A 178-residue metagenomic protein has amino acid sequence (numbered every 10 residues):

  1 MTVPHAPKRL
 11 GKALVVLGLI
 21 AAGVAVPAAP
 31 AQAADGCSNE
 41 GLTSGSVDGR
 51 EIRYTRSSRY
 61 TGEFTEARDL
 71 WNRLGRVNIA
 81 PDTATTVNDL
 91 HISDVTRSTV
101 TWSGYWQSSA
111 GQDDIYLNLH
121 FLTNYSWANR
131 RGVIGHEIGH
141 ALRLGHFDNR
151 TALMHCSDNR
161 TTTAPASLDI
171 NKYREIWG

Functional and structural regions predicted by a protein language model:
T2-L14, P27-G178: Zinc-dependent metalloendopeptidases
L19-I20, A31: Cleavable N-terminal signal peptides
I20-V26: Hydrophobic alpha-helical membrane-insertion segments, chiefly the h-region of N-terminal signal peptides
